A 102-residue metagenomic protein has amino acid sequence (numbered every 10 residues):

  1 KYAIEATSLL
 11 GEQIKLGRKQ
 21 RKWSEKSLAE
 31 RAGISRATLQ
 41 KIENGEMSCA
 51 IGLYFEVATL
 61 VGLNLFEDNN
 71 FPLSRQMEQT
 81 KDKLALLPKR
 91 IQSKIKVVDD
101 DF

Functional and structural regions predicted by a protein language model:
K1-L9: A detector for short, charged/polar N-terminal pre-domain segments
A6, T38-K41, L53-E56: Residue-level recognition of specific faces of alpha-helices
E12-S27, R31, E56, K81-K94: Short basic helix-loop element that most often maps to the first helix and adjoining turn of HTH DNA-binding modules
I14, E43, V61: DNA major-groove recognition helix of helix-turn-helix
A32-M47: Recognition helix of helix-turn-helix/homeodomain-like DNA-binding domains that insert into the DNA major groove
A50-D68: DNA major-groove recognition helix of helix-turn-helix/homeodomain DNA-binding modules
E67-F102: Short, charged recognition helix plus adjacent turn of helix-turn-helix-like nucleic-acid-binding domains
